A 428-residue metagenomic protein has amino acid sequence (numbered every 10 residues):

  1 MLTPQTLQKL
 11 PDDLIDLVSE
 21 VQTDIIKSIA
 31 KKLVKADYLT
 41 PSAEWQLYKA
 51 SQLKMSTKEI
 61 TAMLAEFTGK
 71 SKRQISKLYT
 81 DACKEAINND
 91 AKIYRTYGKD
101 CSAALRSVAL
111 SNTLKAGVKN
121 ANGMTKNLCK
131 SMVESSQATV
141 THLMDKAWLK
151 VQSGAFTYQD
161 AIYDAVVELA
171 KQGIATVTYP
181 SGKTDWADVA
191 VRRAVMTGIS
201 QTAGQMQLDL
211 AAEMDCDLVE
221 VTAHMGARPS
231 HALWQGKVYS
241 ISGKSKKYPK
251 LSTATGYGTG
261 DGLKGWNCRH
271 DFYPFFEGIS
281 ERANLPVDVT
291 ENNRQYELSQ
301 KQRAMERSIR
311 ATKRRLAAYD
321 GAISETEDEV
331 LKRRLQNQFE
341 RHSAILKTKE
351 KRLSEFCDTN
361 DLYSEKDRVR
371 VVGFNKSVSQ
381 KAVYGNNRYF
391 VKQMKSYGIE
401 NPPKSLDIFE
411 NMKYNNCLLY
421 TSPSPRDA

Functional and structural regions predicted by a protein language model:
M1-T113, S396-G398, N415-N416: Catalytic core of IPPT-family isopentenyl/dimethylallyl transferases that prenylate adenosine-containing substrates
E59-V177: Structured, charged N-terminal subsegments at the starts of enzyme catalytic cores and at intra-chain domain/subunit
D185-V287: Acidic, glycine-rich two-metal-ion catalytic cores of nucleic acid-processing enzymes
T290-E306: Short, charge/polar-rich alpha-helical segments
Q302-I323, K349, F356: Non-transmembrane amphipathic alpha-helical segments
Q338-R368, S379-A382: Amphipathic alpha-helical coiled-coil segments
D407-Y414: Short, positively charged and aromatic/hydrophobic N-terminal segments
Y420-D427: Conserved small/polar residues in nucleotide/adenosyl-binding loops
